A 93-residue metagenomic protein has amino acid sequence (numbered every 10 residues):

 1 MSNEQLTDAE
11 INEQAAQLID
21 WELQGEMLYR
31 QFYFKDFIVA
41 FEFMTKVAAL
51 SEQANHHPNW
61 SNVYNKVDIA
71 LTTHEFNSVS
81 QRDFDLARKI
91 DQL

Functional and structural regions predicted by a protein language model:
M1-K35: N-terminal first-folded block
D20-L23, A48-P58: Short arginine-rich
G25, N62-K66: Short Gly/Ser/Thr- and Asp/Glu-enriched loop/turn motifs at secondary-structure junctions
D36-F37, F76: Helix N-cap motif at beta-to-alpha junctions
I38-M44: Short amphipathic alpha-helices within nucleic acid-binding modules
T45-K46, R88: Solvent-exposed alpha-helix faces
N55-N59, I90-L93: A short N-terminal helical cap/helix-turn-helix that marks the beginning of AMP-binding/adenylate-forming
V67-L93: C-terminal structural segments of small proteins and small subunits
